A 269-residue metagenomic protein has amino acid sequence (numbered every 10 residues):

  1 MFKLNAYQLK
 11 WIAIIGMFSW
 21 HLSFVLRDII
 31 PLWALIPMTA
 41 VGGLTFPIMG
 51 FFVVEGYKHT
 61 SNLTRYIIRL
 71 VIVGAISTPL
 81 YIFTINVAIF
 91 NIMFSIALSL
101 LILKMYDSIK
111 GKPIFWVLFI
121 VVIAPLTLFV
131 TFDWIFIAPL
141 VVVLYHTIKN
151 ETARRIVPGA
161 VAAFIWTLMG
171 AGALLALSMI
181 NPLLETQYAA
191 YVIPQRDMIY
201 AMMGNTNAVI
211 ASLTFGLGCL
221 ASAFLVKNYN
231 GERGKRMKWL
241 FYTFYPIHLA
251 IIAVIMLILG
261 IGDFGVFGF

Functional and structural regions predicted by a protein language model:
M1-F269: Alpha-helical transmembrane segments and their immediate juxtamembrane cytosolic regions
